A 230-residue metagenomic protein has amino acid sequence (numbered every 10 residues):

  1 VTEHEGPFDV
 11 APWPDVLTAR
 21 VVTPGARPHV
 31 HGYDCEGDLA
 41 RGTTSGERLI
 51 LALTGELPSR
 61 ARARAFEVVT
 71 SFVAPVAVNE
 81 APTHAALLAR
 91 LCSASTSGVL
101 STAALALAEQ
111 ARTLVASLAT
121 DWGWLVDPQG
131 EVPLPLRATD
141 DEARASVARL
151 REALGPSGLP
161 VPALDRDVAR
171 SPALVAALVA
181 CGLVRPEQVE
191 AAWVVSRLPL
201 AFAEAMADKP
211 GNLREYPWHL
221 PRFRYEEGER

Functional and structural regions predicted by a protein language model:
T2-R230: Hydrophobic alpha-helical bundle cores within soluble ligand-binding/oligomerization subdomains
